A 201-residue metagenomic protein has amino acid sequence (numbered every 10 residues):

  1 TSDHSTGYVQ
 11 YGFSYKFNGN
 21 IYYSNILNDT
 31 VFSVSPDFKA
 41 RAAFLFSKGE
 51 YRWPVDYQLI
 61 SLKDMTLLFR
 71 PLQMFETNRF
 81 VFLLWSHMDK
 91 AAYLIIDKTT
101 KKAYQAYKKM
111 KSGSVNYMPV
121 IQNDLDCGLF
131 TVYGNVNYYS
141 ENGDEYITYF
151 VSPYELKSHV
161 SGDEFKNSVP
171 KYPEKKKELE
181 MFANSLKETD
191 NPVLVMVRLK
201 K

Functional and structural regions predicted by a protein language model:
T1-N20, S24-N25, L62-F80, L129-G143 (+1 more regions): Structural signature of eukaryotic scaffold interfaces centered on beta-propeller domains
T1-V9, R41-M65, Q105-T131: Surface-exposed loop and turn segments in beta-propeller and other repeat-based domains that flank or scaffold
Y22, S86, A183-K187: Short consensus segments that form the blades of beta-propeller domains, in both extracellular/periplasmic
L27-V34, H87-D97, E155-S168, D190-V197: Structural motif
V34-F46, I95-A106, V197-K201: Short loop/turn segments immediately following beta-strands, especially the blade-tip and inter-blade linker loops
A42-Q58, E164-K200: Predominantly five- to eight-bladed beta-propeller fold
L67-L125: Internal helical hairpin/lid segments
P119-N184: C-terminal structured domain segments
